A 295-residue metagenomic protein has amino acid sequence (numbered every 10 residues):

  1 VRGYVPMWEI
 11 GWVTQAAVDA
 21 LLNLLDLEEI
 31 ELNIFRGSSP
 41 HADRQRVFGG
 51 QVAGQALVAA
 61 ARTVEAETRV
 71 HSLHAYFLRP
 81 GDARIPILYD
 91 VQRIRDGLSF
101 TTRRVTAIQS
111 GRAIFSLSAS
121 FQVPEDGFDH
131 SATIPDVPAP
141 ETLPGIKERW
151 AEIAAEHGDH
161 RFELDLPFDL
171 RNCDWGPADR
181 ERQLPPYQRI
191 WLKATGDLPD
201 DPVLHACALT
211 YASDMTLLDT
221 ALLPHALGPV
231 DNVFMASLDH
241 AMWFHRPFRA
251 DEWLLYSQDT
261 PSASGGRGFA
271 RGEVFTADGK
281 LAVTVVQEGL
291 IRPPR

Functional and structural regions predicted by a protein language model:
W8-R295: Terminal targeting signals and extreme-terminal segments of soluble enzymes
